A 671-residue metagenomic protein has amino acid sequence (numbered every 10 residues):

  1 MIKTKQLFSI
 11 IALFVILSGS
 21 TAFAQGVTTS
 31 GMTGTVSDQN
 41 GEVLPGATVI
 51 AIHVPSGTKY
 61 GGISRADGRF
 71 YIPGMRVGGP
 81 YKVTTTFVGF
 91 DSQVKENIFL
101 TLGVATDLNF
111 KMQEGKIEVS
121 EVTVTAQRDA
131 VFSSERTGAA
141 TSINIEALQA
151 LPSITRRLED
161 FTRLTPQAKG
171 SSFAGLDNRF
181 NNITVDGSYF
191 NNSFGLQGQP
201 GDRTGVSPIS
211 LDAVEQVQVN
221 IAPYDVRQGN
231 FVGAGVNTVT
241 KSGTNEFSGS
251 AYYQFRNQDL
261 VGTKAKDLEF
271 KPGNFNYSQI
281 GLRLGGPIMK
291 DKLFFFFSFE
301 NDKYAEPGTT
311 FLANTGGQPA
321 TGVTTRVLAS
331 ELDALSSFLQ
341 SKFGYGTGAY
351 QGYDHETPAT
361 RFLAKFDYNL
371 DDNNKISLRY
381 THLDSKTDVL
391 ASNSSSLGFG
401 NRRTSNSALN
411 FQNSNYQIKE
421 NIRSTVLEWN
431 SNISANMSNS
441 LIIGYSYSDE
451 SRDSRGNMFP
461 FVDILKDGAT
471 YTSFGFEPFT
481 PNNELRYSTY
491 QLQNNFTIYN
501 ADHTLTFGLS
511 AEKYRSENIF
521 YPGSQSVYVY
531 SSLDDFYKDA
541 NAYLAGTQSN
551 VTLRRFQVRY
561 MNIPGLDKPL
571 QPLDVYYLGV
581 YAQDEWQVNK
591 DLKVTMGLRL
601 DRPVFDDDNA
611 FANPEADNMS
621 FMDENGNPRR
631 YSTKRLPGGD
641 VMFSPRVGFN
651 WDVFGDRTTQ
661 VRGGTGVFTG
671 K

Functional and structural regions predicted by a protein language model:
I2, F23-A130, D212: Periplasm-facing N-terminal accessory domains of Gram-negative outer-membrane beta-barrel systems
S64-D67, N430, I442-G444, Y487-S488 (+2 more regions): Structural signature of Gram-negative outer-membrane beta-barrels, strongest in the C-terminal barrel of TonB-dependent
R65, Y71, D91, E96-S242 (+3 more regions): Periplasmic N-terminal accessory/gating domains of Gram-negative outer-membrane beta-barrel systems
A126, A251-N257, F297-N301, L378-H382 (+4 more regions): Transmembrane beta-barrel strands of outer-membrane/channel proteins
I143-N144, G198-R203, Q218-N220, K264-L268 (+6 more regions): Extracytoplasmic loops and strand-loop junctions of Gram-negative outer membrane beta-barrel proteins
G198, L211-I221, V226-N237, K241-L332 (+2 more regions): Outer-membrane beta-barrel translocator/receptor signature
K241-G243, M289-D291, D371-N373, S434-S438 (+4 more regions): Outer-membrane beta-barrel channels and translocator barrels
S341, H355-P358, N369-Q583: Replace "related TpsB outer-membrane translocases also match" with "some related outer-membrane beta-barrels such as
